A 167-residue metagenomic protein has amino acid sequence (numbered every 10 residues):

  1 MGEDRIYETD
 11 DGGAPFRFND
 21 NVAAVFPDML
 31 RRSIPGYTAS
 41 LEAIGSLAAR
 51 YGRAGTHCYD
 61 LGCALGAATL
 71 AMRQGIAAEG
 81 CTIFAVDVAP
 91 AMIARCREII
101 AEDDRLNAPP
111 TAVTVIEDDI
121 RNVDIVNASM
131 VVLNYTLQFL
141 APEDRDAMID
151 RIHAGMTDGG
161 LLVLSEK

Functional and structural regions predicted by a protein language model:
T9-F16, D20-L41: Class I SAM-dependent methyltransferase Rossmann-like catalytic core, especially the SAM/SAH-binding loop
G36-A54: Conserved alpha-helix/loop element of class I SAM-dependent methyltransferases that forms part of the SAM/SAH-binding
Y59, A64-R121: Class I SAM-dependent methyltransferase SAM/SAH-binding core
N122-V126: Short conserved loop adjoining the S-adenosyl-L-methionine
V132: A conserved beta-strand element that flanks and buttresses the S-adenosyl-L-methionine
Y135-Q138: Short catalytic micro-motifs in class I SAM-dependent methyltransferases
D146-D158: A short glycine-rich, Lys/Arg-flanked "PGG" loop and its adjoining helix->strand segment in the class I
G159-E166: Conserved beta-strand signature within the Rossmann-like core of class I S-adenosyl-L-methionine
